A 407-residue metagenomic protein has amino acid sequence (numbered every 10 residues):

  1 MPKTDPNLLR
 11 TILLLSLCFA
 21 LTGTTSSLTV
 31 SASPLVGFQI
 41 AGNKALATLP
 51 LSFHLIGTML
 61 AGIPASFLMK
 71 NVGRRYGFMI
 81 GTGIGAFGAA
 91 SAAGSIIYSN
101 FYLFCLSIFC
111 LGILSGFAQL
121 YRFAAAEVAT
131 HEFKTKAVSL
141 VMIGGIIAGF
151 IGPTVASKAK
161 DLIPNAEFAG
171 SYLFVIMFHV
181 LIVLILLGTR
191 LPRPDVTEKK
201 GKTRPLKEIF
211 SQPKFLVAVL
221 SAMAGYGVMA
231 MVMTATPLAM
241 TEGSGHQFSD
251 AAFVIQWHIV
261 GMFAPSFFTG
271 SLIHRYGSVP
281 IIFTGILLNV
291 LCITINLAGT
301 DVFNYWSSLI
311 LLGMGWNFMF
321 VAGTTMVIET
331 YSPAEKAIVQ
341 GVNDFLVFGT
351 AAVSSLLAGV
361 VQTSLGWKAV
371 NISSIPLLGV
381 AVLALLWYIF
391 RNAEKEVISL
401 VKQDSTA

Functional and structural regions predicted by a protein language model:
M1-L9, L191-V219, Q403-A407: Juxtamembrane intracellular "pre-TM" segments in multi-pass secondary transporters
A20, F101-G116, N304-F318: Hydrophobic core of transmembrane alpha-helices in multi-pass small-molecule transporters, especially MFS/SLC-type
A32-K44, T234-D250, V254: Short amphipathic helix-loop junctions that connect adjacent transmembrane helices in Major Facilitator Superfamily/SLC
S33, S115-T130, F318-Y331: Intracellular juxtamembrane helix-capping segments at the cytosolic ends of symmetry-related transmembrane helices
A61-R74, A264-S278, Q362: Helix-to-loop junctions at the C-terminal end of transmembrane segments in multipass secondary transporters
G83-Y98, L288-T300: C-terminal ends and interior cores of transmembrane alpha-helices in multi-pass membrane transporters/permeases
S107-I143: Cytoplasmic helix-loop-helix junction between adjacent transmembrane helices in 12-TM secondary transporters
S157, I176-V196, A384-I389: C-terminal membrane-cytosol helix-exit motif in multi-pass small-molecule transporters
